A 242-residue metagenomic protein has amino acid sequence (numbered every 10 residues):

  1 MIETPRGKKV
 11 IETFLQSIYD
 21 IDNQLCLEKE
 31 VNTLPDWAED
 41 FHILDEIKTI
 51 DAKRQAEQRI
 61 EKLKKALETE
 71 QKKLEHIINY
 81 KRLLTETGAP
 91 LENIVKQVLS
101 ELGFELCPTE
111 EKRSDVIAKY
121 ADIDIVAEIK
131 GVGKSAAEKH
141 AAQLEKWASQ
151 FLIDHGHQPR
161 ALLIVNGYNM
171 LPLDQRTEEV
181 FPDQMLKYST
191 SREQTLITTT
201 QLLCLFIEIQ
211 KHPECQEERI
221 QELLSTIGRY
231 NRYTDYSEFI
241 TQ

Functional and structural regions predicted by a protein language model:
M1-H42: A glycine-centered loop/beta-turn motif at secondary-structure junctions
T4-G7, A56, K73, P213-Q216: Intrinsic-disorder-associated interaction segments
G7-K8, E39, E46, A137 (+2 more regions): General structural signal for secondary-structure boundaries
E28-L84: Interdomain/boundary linker segments immediately adjacent to catalytic/signaling cores
L74-Q242: Catalytic core segments in nucleotide and nucleic-acid processing enzymes
